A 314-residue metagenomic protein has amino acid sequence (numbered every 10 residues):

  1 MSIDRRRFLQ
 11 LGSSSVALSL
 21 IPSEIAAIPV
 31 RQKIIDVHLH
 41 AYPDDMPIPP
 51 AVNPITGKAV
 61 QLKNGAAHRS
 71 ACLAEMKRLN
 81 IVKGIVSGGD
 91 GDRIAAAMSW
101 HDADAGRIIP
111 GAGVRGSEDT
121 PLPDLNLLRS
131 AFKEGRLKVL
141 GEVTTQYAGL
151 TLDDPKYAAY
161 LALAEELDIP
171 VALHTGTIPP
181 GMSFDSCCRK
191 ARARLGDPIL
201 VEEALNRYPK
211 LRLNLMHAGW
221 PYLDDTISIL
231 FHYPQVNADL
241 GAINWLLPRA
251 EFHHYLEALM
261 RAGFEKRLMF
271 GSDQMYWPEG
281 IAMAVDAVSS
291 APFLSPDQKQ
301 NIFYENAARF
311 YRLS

Functional and structural regions predicted by a protein language model:
S2-L20, I25-V37, M46-P47, N53-K83 (+2 more regions): Mid-to-C-terminal alpha-helical segments outside catalytic/metal-binding sites
I34-D44, A172-G176, L215: Histidine-centered catalytic micro-motifs
H38, M76, G84, L140 (+5 more regions): Divalent metal-coordination and catalytic microenvironments
Y42-A67, P179-C187, Y233-N237: Active-site gating loops and adjacent loop-to-helix segments of metal-dependent hydrolytic enzymes
Y42-D45, G91-I94, S117, Q146-A148 (+4 more regions): Active-site environment of divalent metal-dependent phosphoester hydrolases
C72, K77-R129: A metal-dependent hydrolase metal-coordination microenvironment
D102-I108, K138-V139, D153-M269: Catalytic pocket-lining loop regions of alpha/beta-barrel enzymes, especially the amidohydrolase/enolase/GH5 lineages
G135-L150: Active-site groove signature of glycoside hydrolases
